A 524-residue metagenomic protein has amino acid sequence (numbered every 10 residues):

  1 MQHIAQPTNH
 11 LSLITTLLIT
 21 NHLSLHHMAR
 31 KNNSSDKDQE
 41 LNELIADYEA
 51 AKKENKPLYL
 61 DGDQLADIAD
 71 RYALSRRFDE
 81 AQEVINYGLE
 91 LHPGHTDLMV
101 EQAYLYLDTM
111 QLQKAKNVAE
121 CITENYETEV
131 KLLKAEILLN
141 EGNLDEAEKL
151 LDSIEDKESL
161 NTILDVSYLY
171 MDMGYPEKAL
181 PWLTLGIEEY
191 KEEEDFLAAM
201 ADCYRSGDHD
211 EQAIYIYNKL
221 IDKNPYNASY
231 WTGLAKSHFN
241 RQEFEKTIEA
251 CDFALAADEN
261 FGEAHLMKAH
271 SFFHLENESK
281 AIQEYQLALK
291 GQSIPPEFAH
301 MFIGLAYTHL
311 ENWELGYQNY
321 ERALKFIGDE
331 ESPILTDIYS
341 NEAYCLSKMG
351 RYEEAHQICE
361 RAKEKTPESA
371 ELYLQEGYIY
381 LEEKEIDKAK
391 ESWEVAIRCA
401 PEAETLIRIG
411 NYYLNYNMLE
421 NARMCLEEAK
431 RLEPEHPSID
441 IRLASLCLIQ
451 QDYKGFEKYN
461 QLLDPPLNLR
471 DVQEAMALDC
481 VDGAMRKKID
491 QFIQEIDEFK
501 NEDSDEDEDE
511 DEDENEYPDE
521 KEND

Functional and structural regions predicted by a protein language model:
D63, D97, E129, N161 (+10 more regions): Start-of-helix register in tetratricopeptide repeats
L74, D108, N140, D172 (+8 more regions): Register position in tetratricopeptide repeats
A81, A115, A147, A179 (+8 more regions): Single-residue signature of alpha-solenoid repeat helices
G88, C121-I122, S153-I154, L185-G186 (+8 more regions): Canonical positions in the second alpha-helix
L91, C121-N125, I154-K157, E189 (+9 more regions): Structural marker of alpha-solenoid helical repeat scaffolds
E124-T128, D156-E158, L324-K325, R398 (+4 more regions): TPR/TPR-like (Sel1-like) alpha-helical repeat modules
